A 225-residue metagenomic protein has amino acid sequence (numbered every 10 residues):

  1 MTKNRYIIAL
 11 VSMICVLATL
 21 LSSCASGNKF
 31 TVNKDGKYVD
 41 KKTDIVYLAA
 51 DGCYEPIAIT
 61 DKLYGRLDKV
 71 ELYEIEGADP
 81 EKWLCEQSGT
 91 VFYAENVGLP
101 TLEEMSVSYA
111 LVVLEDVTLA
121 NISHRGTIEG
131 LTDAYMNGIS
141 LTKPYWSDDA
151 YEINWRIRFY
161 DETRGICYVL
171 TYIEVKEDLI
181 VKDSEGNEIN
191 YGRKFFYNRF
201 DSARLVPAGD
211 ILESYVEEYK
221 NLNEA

Functional and structural regions predicted by a protein language model:
M1-V11: Bacterial N-terminal signal peptides that target proteins for export
A9, I14, W146-D149: Generic marker of residues within folded, mature protein domains
L20-S23: C-terminal motif of bacterial Sec signal peptides marking the signal peptidase cleavage site
A25-A225: Function-determining sites in protein domains
